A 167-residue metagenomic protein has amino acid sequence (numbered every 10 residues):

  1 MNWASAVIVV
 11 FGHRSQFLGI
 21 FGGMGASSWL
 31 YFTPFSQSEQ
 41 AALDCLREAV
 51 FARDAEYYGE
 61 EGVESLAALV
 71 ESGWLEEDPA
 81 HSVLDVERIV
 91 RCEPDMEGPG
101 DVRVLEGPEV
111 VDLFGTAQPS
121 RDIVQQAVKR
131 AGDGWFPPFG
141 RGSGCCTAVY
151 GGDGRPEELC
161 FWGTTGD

Functional and structural regions predicted by a protein language model:
A6-V10, L18-S27, C145, V149 (+2 more regions): Proteins with a high burden of low-complexity, intrinsically disordered sequence enriched in S/T/G/P/A and R, requiring
I8-F11, F17-F139: N-terminal domain-onset segments
Q126-D167: Acidic, proline/glycine-rich low-complexity IDRs
